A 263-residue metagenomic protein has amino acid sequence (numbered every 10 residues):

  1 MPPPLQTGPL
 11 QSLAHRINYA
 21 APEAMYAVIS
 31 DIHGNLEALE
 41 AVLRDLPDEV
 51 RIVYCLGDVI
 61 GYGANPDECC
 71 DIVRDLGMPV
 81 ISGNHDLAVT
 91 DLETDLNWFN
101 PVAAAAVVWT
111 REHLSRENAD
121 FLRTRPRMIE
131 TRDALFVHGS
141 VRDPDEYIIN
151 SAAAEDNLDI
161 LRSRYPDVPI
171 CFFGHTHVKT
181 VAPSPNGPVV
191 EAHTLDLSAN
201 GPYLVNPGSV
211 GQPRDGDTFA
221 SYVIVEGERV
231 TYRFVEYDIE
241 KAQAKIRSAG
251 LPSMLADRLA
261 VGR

Functional and structural regions predicted by a protein language model:
S12-M78: N-terminal active-site segment of His-dependent metallophosphoesterases
M25-H33, D133-S140, L204-G208: Active-site-proximal beta-strand elements of phosphoester/diester hydrolases
I29-S30, V53-D58, P79-N84, I170-H175 (+1 more regions): Active-site neighborhood of phospho(di)ester-bond hydrolases with catalytic His/Asp-centered motifs
H33-A38, G61-A64, H85-T90, R142-P144 (+2 more regions): Active-site environment of divalent metal-dependent phosphoester hydrolases
C69-V137, R142-D143, Y147-D167: Active-site neighborhood of divalent metal-dependent phosphoester bond hydrolases
E155-C171, T176-H193, N200-Y203: Anionic-ligand binding region
P183-R263: Acidic, His/Gly-rich catalytic cores of divalent-metal-dependent hydrolytic chemistry
